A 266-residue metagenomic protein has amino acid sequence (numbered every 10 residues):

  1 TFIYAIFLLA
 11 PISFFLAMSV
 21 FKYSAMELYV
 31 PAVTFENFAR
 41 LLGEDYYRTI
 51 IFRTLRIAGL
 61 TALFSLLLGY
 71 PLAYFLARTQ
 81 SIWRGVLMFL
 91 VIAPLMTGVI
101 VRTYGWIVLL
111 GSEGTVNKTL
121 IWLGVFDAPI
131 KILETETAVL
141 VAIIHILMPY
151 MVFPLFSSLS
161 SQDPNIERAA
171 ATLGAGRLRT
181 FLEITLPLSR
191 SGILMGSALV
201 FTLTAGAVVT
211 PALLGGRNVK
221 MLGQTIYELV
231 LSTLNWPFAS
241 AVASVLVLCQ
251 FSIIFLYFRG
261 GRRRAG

Functional and structural regions predicted by a protein language model:
T1-M26, A39-S160, I184-V208, G215 (+1 more regions): Membrane-water interface segments at the C-terminal ends of transmembrane alpha-helices in multi-pass inner-membrane
E27-P31, V208-L234: Glycine-rich helix-loop "coupling/hinge" segments at transmembrane-helix boundaries in multipass transporters
F35-N37: Hydrophobic transmembrane alpha-helix segments characteristic of membrane transport and insertion machinery
I166, G260-G266: Short cytosolic juxtamembrane segments of multi-pass membrane proteins
A170: The alpha-helix within a helix-turn-helix
L173-G174, P187: Glycine/proline-centered hinge or cleavage motifs at structural transition points of membrane proteins
G176-F181: Interfacial "coupling" helices/loops that link adjacent transmembrane helices in transporter permeases
